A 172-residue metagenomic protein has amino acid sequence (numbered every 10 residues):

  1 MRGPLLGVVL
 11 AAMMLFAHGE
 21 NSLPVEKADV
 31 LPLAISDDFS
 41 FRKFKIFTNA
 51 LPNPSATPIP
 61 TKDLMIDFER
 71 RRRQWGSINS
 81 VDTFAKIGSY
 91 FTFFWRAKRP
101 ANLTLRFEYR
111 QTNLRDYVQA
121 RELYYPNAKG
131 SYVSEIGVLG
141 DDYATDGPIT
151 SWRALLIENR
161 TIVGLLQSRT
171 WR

Functional and structural regions predicted by a protein language model:
L6-L15: Hydrophobic helical h-region of N-terminal Sec-dependent signal peptides in bacterial secretory/periplasmic proteins
N21-L64, K98-P100: A eukaryote-biased signal for short, well-structured alpha-helical docking elements
P60-A97, V133-V138: Contiguous beta-strand segments within globular domains
N102-R110: Beta-strand-rich binding/interaction modules
Y124-Y132: Short proline/glycine- and polar residue-rich coil/turn motifs
I136-T150: Short, hydrophobic beta-strand segments
P148-I162: Internal, hydrophobic beta-strand segments that form the core of beta-sheet-rich folds
I162-R172: Short beta-strand elements
